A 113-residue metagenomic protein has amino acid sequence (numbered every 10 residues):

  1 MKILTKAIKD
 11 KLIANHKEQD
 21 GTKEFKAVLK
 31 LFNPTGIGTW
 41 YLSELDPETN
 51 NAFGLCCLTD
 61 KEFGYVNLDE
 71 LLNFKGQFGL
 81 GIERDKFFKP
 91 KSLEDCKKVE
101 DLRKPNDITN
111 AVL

Functional and structural regions predicted by a protein language model:
M1-L113: Catalytic phosphate/metal-binding cores of nucleic-acid and nucleotide-processing enzymes, i.e., regions that mediate
